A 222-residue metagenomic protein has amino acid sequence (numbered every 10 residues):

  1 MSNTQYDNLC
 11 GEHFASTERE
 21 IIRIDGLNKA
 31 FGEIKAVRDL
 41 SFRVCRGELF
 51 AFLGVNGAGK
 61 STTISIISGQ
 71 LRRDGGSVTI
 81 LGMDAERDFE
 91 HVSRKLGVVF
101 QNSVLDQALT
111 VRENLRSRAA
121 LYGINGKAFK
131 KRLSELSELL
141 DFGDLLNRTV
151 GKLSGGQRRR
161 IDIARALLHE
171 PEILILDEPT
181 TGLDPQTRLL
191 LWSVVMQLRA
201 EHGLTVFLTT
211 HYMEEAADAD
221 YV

Functional and structural regions predicted by a protein language model:
G76-D84, V92: Conserved ABC transporter NBD signature motif
R116, A120, K127-L145: Conserved ABC ATPase "signature" region
T149-L153: Conserved ABC ATPase signature
L168-E172: A short, proline-enriched helix->beta-strand linker immediately N-terminal to the Walker B motif in ABC-type P-loop
L174-D177: Catalytic Walker B motif of ABC-type/P-loop ATPase nucleotide-binding domains
L189-E201: Helical segment within the ABC ATPase nucleotide-binding domain
